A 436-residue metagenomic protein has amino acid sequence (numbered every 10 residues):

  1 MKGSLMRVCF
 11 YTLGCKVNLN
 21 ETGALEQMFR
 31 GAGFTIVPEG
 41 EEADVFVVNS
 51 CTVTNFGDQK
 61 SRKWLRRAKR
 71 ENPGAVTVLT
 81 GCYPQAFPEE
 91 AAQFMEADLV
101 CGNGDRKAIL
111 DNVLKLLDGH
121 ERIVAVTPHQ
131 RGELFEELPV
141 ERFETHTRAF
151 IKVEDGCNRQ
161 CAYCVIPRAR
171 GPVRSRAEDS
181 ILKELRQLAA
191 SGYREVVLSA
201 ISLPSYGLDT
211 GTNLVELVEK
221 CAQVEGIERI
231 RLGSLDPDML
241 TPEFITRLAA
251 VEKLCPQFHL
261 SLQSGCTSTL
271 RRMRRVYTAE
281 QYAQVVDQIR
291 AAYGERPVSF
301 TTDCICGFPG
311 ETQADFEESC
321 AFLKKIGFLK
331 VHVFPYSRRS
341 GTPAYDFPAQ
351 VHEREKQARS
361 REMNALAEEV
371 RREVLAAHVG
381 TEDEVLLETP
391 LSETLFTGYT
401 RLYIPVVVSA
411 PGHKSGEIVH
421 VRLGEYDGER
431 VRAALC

Functional and structural regions predicted by a protein language model:
M1-Y206, E243, L248, L254 (+5 more regions): Proteins enriched for Cys/Gly/acidic motifs involved in redox and nucleic-acid/cofactor modification
R7, N72-P73, V224-R231: Short, surface-exposed connector motifs at secondary-structure boundaries
T52-G57, Y193-K220, V224, D236-E243 (+2 more regions): Conserved glycine-rich "GG(E/T)P / GGGxP" loop and the immediately following alpha-helix in the radical SAM core
Q160, C164-G171, L203, R229-D238 (+3 more regions): Conserved strand-turn element in the central/C-terminal portion of the radical SAM core barrel that lines
I181, L198, L232, L260 (+5 more regions): Conserved, mostly hydrophobic/aromatic
A190, V215-E216, Q223-V224, R229 (+1 more regions): Radical SAM/AdoMet-radical enzyme domain recognition
T210-A222, P242-P256, E311-F328, E353-A358 (+1 more regions): Short, electropositive alpha-helical surface patch
D346-C436: Terminal RNA-binding accessory module
